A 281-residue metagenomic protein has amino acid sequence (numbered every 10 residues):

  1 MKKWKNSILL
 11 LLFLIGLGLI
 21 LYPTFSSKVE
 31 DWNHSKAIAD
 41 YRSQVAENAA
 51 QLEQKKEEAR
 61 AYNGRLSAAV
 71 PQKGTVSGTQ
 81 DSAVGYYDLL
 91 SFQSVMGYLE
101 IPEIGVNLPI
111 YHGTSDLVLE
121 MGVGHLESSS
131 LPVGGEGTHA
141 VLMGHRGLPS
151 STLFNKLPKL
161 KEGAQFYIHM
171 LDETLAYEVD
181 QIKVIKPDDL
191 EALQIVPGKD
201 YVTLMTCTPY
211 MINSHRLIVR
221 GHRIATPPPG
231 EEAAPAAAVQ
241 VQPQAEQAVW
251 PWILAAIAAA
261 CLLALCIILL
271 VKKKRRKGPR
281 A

Functional and structural regions predicted by a protein language model:
K2-A245: Solvent-exposed, non-transmembrane regions of membrane-associated and secreted proteins
A238-A259: Juxtamembrane/start-of-transmembrane alpha-helix segments at the extracytoplasmic/lumenal side of membrane anchors
A260-K273: Alpha-helical transmembrane segments
R275-A281: Cytoplasmic C-terminal tails of single-pass
